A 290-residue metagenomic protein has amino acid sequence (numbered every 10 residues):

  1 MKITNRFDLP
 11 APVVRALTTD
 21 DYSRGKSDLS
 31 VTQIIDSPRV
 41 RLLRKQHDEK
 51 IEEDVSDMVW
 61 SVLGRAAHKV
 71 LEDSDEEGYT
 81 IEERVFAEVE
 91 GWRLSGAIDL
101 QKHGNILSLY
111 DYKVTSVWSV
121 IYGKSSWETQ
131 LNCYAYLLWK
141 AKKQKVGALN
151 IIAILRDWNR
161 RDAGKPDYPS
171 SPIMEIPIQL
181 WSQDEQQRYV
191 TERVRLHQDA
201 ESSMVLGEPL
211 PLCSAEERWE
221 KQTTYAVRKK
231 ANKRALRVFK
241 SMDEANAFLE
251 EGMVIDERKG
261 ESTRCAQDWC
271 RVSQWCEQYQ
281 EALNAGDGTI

Functional and structural regions predicted by a protein language model:
M1-L109, S116-T129, W139, R161-P169 (+1 more regions): Metal-dependent nuclease catalytic cores that hydrolyze phosphodiester bonds in DNA/RNA, characterized by
K2-F7, E90, L137-I290: Metal-dependent nuclease catalytic regions and adjoining charged, substrate-binding loops involved in nucleic-acid end
S37, H68, Y134, V190 (+1 more regions): A residue-level signal for conserved active-site and pocket-lining positions in enzyme catalytic cores
R41-L43, Y112, W127, Y134 (+2 more regions): Broad hydrophobic/π-residue packing in well-ordered secondary structure
D54-D57, L131-Y134, I173, D199-A200: Short, surface-exposed linear patches
T80, S108-D111, V146-A153: A structural signal for short, well-ordered beta-strand segments and their strand-loop junctions that often border
S95, S126-C133, W181, E185 (+1 more regions): Short, well-structured alpha-helical interface segments that form or flank functional binding sites
